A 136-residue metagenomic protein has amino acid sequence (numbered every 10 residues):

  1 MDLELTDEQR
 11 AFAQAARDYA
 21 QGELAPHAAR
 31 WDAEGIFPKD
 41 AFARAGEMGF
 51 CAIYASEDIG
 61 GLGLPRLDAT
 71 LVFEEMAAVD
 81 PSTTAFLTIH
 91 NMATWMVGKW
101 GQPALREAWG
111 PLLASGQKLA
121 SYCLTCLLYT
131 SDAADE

Functional and structural regions predicted by a protein language model:
M1-E8: Intrinsic disorder at enzyme termini
E8-A11, A15-G22: A non-catalytic, amphipathic alpha-helix used as a structural packing/dimerization or gating element in enzyme scaffolds
A25-A33: C-terminal helix-coil-helix/basic helical segment that borders enzyme active sites and/or dimer interfaces and provides
W31, G61-G63, L128: Short, small-residue-enriched loops and turns at beta-alpha junctions that line or gate enzyme active sites
E47-L119: Internal helix-loop-helix
C123-T125: Short beta-strand segments
Y129-A134: Conserved small/polar residues in nucleotide/adenosyl-binding loops
